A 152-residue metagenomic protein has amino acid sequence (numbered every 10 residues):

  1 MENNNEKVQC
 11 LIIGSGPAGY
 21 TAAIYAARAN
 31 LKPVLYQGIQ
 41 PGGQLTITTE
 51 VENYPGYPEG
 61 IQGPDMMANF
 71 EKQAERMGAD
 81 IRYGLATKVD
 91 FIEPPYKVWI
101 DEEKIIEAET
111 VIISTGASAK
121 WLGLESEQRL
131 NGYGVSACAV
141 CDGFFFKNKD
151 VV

Functional and structural regions predicted by a protein language model:
M1-I13, V34, A79-K149: FAD-binding core/adjacent interface of flavoenzyme oxidoreductases
E2, V8-M77, K149: Beta1-alpha1 glycine-rich phosphate/pyrophosphate-binding loop at the start of Rossmann-like nucleotide-binding domains
V152: Internal catalytic or translocation cores that form aromatic/hydrophobic pockets or channels for amphipathic metabolites
